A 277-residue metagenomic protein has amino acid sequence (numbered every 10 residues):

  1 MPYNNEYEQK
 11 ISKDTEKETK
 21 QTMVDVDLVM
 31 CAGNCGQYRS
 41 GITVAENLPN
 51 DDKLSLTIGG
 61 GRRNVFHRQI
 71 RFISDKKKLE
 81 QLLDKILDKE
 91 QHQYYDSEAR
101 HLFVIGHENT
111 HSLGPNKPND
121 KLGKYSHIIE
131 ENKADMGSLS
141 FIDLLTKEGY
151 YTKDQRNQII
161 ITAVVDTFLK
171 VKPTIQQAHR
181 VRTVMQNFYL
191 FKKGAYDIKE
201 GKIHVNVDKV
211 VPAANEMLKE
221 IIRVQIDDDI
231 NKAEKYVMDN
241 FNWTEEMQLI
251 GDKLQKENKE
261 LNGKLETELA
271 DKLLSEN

Functional and structural regions predicted by a protein language model:
M1-D88, D96: Contiguous, non-catalytic segments that form substrate-binding/exosite surfaces or channel walls
N4, N109-L113, K117, I142-L145 (+1 more regions): Structural signal for hydrophobic packing residues in well-ordered secondary-structure cores of soluble enzyme domains
D14, R223-N277: Extended, compositionally biased alpha-helical segments that mediate assembly or anchoring
D84-D88, P115-K121: A short small-residue
K89-R100, K121-N132, T152-Q155: Alpha-helix capping and helix-loop boundary segments enriched in small/acidic/polar residues
R100-N119, A134, L139: Active-site recognition of the HExxH zinc-binding catalytic motif
H127-L144: An active-site-proximal "capping" alpha-helix that borders the catalytic cofactor pocket
L139, D143-N240: Long, well-structured alpha-helical subdomains associated with metal-dependent extracellular/ecto-lumenal hydrolases
